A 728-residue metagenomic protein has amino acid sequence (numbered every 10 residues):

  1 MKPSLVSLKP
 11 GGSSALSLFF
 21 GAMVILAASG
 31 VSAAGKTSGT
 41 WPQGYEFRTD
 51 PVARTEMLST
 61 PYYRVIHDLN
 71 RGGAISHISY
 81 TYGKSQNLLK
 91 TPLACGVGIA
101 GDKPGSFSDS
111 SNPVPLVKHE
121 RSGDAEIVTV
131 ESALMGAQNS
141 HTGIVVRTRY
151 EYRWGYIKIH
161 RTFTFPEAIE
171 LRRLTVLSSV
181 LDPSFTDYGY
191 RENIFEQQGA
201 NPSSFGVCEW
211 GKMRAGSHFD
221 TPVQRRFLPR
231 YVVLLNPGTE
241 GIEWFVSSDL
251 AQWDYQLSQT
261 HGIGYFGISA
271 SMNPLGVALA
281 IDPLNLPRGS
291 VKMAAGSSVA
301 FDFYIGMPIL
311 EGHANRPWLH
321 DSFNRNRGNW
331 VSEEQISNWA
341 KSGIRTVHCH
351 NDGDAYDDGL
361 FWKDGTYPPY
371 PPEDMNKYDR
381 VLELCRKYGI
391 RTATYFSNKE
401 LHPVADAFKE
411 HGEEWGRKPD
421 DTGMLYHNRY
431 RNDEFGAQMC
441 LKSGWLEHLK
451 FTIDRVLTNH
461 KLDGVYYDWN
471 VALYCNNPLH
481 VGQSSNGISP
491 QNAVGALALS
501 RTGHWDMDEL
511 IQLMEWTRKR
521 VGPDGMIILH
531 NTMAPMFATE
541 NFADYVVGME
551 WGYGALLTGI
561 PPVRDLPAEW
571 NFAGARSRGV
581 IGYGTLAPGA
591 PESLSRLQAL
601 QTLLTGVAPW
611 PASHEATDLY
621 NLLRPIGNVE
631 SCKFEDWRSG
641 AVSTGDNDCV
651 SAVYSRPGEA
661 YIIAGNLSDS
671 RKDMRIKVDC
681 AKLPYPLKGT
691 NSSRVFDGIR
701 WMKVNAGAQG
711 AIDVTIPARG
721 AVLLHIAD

Functional and structural regions predicted by a protein language model:
G35-T37, Q43, T49, R54-M57 (+5 more regions): Polysaccharide-binding surfaces and accessory modules of carbohydrate-active proteins
E46-A137, R147, A270: Acidic-aromatic substrate-binding/catalytic surfaces of carbohydrate-active enzymes
E46-P51, S59, S217-I336, A587-A590 (+2 more regions): Beta-strand-rich recognition/accessory modules
G296, D506-R694, G720: Active-site-proximal substrate-binding groove within the catalytic cores of carbohydrate-active enzymes
S298-A300, G707-D728: C-terminal beta-strand-rich structural cap/linker in extracellular carbohydrate-active enzymes
W330-D357, N459: Catalytic domains of carbohydrate-active enzymes, especially glycoside hydrolases
N376-Y378, E383, R391-H460: Active-site-adjacent "subsite" loops/lids of carbohydrate-active enzymes
L441-A538: Active-site neighborhood of glycoside hydrolase catalytic domains
